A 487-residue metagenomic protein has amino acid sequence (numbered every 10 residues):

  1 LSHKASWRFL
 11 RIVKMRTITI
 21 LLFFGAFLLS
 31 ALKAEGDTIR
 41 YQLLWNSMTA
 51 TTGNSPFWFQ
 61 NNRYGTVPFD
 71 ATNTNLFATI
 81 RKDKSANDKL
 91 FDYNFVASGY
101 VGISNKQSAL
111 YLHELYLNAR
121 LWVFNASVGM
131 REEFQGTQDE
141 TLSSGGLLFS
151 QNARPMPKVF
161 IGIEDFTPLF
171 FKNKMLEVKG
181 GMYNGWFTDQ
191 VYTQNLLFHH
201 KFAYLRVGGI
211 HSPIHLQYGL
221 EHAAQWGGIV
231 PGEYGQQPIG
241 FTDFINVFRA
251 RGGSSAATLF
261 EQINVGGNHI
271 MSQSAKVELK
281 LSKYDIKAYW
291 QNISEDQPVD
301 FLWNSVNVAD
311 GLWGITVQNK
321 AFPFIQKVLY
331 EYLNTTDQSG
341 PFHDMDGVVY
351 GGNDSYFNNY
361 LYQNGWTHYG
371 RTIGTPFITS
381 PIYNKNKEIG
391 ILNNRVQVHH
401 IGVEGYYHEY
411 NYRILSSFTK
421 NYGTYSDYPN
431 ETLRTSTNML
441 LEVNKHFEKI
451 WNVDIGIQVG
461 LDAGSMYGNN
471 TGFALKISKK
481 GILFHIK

Functional and structural regions predicted by a protein language model:
L1-I39, I477, L483-K487: Bacterial Sec-dependent N-terminal signal peptides
E35-L76, A86-A97, V178-N184, I455: Transmembrane beta-strand segments of Gram-negative outer membrane beta-barrel proteins
E35-R40, K82-N94, R120-F124, F166-K179 (+5 more regions): Short loop/turn motifs that connect adjacent beta-strands in outer-membrane beta-barrel proteins
W45-G53, K82-K84, G99-N105, L121-V123 (+11 more regions): Transmembrane beta-strands of outer-membrane beta-barrel pores
L76-K84, L115-A119, V128, V159-D165 (+7 more regions): Residues on the lipid-exposed face of transmembrane beta-strands in outer-membrane beta-barrel proteins
K89-L121, E133-N152: Surface-exposed loop and membrane-interface regions of Gram-negative outer-membrane beta-barrel proteins
G136-Q236: Internal, well-ordered domain-core segments that constitute the primary functional module of diverse proteins
F260-S272, K280-K487: Outer-membrane beta-barrel pore domains
